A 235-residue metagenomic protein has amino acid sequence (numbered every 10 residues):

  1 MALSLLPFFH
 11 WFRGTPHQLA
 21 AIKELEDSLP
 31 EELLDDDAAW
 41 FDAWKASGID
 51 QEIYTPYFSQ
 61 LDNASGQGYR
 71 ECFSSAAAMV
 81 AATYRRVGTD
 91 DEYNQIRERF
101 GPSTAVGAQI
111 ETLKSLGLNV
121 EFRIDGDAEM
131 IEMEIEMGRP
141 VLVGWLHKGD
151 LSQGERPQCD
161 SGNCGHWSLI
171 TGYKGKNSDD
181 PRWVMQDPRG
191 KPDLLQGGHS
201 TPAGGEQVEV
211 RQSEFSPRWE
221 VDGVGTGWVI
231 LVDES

Functional and structural regions predicted by a protein language model:
A2-S103, K176-D180, D233-S235: Active-site-adjacent structural segments surrounding the nucleophilic cysteine of cysteine proteases and isopeptidases
H10, L25, S161-G162, Y173-S235: Noncatalytic regulatory segments and standalone regulatory/sensor domains
S65-S74, P102-V106, I124, A128 (+2 more regions): Solvent-exposed, acidic/flexible segments
F73-A81, D90-Y93, I110-L113, A128 (+2 more regions): Extracytoplasmic/secreted envelope proteins and their assembly/folding machinery, especially bacterial periplasmic
V80, V120, V141-V143: Hydrophobic aliphatic residue packing
R85, G117-N119, G138: Glycine-centered loop/turn motif at secondary-structure junctions
T89-T104, T112-A128: Catalytic cysteine-centered active-site loop
I124-G190: Active-site-adjacent substructure of cysteine-protease-like catalytic cores
